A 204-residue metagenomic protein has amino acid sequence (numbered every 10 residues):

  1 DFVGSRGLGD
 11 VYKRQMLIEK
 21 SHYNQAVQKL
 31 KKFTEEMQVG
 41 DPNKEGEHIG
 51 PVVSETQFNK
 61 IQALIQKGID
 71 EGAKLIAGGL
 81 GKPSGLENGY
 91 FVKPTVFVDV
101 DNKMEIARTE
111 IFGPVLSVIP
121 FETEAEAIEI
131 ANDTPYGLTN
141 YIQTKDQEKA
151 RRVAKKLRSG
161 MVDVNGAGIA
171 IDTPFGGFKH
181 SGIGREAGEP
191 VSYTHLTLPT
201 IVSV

Functional and structural regions predicted by a protein language model:
D1-Y12, T200-V204: Single conserved hydrophobic/aromatic residue that forms the stacking wall/gate of nucleotide- or nucleobase-binding
V3, G50-T56, L116-I119: Glycosyltransferase donor-binding loop in the core domain
R6, Y23-Q25, M104, I171: Short, acidic Gly/Pro/Ser/Thr-rich loop/turn segments
R6-Q15, P190-L196: Short, compositionally biased segments
K13-P94, A125-G160: Aldehyde/semialdehyde dehydrogenase
Q15, P120, L198-T200: Short, cationic motifs built from Arg/Lys/His that form the positively charged side of catalytic pockets
Q38, I65, N88-L196: Conserved C-terminal structural/oligomerization subdomain of aldehyde/semialdehyde dehydrogenase
